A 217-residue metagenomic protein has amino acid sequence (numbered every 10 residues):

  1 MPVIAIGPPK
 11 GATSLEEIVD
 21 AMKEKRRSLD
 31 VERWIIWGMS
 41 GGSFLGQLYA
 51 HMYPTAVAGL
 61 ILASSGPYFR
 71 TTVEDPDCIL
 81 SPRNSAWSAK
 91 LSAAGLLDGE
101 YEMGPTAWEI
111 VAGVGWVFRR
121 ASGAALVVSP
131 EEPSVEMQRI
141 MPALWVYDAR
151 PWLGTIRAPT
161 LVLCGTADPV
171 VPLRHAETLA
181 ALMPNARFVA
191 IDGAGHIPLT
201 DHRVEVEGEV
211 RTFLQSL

Functional and structural regions predicted by a protein language model:
M1-A12: Conserved alpha/beta-hydrolase
E17-W34: Conserved acidic catalytic loop of the alpha/beta-hydrolase fold
G38-G42, G46: Gly/Ala-rich beta-loop-alpha elbow adjacent to hydrolase catalytic centers
L60-G95: Flexible "cap/lid" loop of the alpha/beta hydrolase fold
S92-P151, A158: Alpha/beta-hydrolase
I156, V162-C164, D168: Short beta-strand/loop motif that positions the catalytic acidic residue of the alpha/beta-hydrolase fold
P169-H175: Conserved alpha/beta-hydrolase "acid-adjacent" motif
A186-L217: Catalytic active-site module of serine/aspartate enzymes centered on a nucleophile-bearing elbow/loop
